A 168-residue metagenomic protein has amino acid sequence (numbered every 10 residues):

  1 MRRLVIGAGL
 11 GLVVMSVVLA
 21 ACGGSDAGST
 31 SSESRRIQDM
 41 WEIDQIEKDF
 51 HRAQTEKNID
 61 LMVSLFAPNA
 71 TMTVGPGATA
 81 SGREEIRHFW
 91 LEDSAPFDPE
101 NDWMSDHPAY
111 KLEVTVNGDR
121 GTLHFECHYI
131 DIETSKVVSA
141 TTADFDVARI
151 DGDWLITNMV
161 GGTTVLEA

Functional and structural regions predicted by a protein language model:
M1-L10: Bacterial N-terminal signal peptides that target proteins for export
C22-P68: Short, low-complexity N-terminal intrinsically disordered segments enriched in polar/charged residues
F50, M62, A70, G82 (+3 more regions): Hydrophobic pocket/interface hotspot
F66, N117, I150-D151: Structural motif
F66, P76, F125-Y129, F145 (+1 more regions): A mature extracytoplasmic/lumenal domain signature
T71-M72, E84-S135: Surface-exposed, charged secondary-structure patches
A140-A168: Short beta-strand edge/turn micro-motifs at domain boundaries
